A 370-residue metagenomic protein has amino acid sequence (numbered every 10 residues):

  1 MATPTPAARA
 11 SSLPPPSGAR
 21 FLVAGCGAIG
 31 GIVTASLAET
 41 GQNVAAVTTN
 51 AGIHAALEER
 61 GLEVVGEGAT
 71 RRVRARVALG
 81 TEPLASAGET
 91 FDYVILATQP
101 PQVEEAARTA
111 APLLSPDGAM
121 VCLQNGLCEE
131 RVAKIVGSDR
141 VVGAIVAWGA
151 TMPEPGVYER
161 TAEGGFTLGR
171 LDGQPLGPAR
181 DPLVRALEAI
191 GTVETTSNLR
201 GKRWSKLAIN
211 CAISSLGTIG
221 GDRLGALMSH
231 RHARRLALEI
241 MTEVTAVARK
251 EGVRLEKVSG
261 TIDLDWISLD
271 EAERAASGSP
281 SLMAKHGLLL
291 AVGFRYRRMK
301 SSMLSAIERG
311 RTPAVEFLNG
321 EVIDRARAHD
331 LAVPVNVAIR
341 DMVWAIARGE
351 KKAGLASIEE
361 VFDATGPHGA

Functional and structural regions predicted by a protein language model:
A2, P15, L238-A370: NAD(P)-dependent Rossmann-like dehydrogenase/reductase catalytic/cofactor-binding core
A2-A69: NAD(P)+-binding Rossmann beta1-loop-alpha1 motif at the extreme N-terminus of oxidoreductases
G18-A19, D92, G164: Nucleotide donor/acceptor-binding cores
L62-L79, N210: N-terminal glycine-rich dinucleotide-binding loop that anchors FAD/FMN and/or NAD(P) in oxidoreductases
R71-E159: Rossmann-like NAD(P)(H) cofactor-binding subdomain of soluble oxidoreductases
P112-L113, I135-R140, P153, E159-W266: Internal alpha-helical scaffold of NAD(P)-dependent oxidoreductase catalytic cores
